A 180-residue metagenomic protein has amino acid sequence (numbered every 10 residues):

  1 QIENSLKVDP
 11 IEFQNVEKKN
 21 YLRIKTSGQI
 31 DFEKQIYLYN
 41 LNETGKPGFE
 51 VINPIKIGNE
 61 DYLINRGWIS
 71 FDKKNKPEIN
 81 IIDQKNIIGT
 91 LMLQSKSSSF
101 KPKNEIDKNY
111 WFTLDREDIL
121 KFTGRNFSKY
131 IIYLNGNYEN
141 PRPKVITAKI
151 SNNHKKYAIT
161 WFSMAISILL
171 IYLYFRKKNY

Functional and structural regions predicted by a protein language model:
Q1-N15, K19-Y180: Surface-exposed, charge/polar-rich loops and edge strands
